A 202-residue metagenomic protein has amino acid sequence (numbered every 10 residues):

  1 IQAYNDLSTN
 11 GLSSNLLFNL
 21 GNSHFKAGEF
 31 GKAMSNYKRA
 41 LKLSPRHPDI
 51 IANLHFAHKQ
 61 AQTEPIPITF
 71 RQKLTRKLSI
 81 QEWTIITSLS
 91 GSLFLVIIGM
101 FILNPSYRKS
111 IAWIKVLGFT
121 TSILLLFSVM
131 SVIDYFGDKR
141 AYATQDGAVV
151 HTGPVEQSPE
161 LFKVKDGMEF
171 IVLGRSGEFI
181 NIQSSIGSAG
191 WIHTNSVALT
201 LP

Functional and structural regions predicted by a protein language model:
I1-L7, Y37: Hydrophobic/aromatic packing residues within the alpha-helices of TPR/SEL1-like helical repeat arrays
F30, A112-P159, I171, Q183-P202: Boundary regions of SH3-family modules and the immediately adjacent low-complexity/disordered segments in eukaryotic
T63-L103: Membrane-embedded alpha-helical segments of integral membrane proteins
S158-S176: Conserved beta-strand/loop element in small beta-rich adapter and peptidoglycan-binding domains
